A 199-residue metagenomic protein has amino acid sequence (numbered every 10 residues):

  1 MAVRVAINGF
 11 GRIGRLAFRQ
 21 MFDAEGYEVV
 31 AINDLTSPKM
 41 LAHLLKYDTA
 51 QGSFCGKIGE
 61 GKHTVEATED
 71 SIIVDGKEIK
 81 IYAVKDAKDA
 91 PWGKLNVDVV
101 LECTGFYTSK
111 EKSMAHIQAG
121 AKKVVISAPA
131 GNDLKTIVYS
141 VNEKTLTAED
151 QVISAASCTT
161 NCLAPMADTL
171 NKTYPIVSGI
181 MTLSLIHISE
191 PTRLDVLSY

Functional and structural regions predicted by a protein language model:
M1-L185: N-terminal Rossmann-like NAD(P) cofactor-binding subdomain of oxidoreductases, focused on the glycine-rich
I186-Y199: Single conserved hydrophobic/aromatic residue that forms the stacking wall/gate of nucleotide- or nucleobase-binding
